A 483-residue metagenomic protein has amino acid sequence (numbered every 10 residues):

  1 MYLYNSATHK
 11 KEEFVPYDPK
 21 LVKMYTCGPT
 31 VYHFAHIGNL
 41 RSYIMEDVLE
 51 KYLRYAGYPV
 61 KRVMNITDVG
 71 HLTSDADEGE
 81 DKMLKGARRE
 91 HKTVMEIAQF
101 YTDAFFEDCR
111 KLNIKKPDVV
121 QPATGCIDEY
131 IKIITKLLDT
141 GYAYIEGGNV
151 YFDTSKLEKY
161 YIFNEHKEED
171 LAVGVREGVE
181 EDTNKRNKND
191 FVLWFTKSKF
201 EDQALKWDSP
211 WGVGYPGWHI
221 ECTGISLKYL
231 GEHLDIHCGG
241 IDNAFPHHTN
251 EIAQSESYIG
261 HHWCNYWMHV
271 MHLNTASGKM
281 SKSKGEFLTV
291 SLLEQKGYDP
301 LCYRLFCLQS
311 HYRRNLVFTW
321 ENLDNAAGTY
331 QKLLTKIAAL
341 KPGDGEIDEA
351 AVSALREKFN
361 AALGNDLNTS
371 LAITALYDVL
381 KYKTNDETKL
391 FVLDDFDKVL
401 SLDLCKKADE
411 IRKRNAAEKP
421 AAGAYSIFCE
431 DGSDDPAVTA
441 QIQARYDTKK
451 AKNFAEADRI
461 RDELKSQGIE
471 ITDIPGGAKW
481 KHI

Functional and structural regions predicted by a protein language model:
M1-Y32, D47, E107, I127-K341: Alpha-helical recognition segments enriched in aromatics with Gly/Pro capping that present substrate-recognition
T8-K11, Y17-N113, G476-W480: N-terminal, positively charged nucleic-acid-binding surface of large information/translation enzymes
R54, L138, K465: Anion (oxyanion) recognition and catalysis
P59-K61, G141-G147, K383, E470-T472: Short, well-structured beta-strand/strand-turn elements
V63-G70, A98-F105, K115-Y130, G148-L157: Short, glycine/charge-rich beta-strand/loop segments that flank catalytic centers and engage negatively charged groups
A87-T93, V119-T124, G212, G240: The substrate-binding groove and active-site-proximal loops of carbohydrate-active enzymes, especially glycoside
K279-S281, F287-I483: Structural preference for alpha-helix termini/caps and helix-kink/transition segments
